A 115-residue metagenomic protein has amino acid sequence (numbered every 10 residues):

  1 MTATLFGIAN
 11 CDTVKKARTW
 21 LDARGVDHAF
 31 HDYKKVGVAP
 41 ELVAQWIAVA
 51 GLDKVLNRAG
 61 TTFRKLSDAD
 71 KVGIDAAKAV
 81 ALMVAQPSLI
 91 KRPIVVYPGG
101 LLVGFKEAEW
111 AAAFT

Functional and structural regions predicted by a protein language model:
M1-R24, H28-V36: Local sequence-structure signature of Cys/Sec-based thiol-disulfide redox active-site neighborhoods
Y33-T115: Thiol/selenol-based redox catalytic cores and closely related redox-interacting motifs
